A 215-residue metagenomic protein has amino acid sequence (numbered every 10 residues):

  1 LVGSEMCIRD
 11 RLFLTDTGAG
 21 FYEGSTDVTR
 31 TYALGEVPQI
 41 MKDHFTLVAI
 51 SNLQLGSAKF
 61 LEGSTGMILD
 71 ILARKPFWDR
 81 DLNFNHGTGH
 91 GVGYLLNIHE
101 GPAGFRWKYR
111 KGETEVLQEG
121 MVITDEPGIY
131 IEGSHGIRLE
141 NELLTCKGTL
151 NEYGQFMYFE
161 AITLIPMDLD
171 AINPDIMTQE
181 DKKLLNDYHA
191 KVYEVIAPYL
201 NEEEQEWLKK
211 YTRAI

Functional and structural regions predicted by a protein language model:
L1-I8: Short, small-residue-biased leader/transition segments that mark boundaries at the very start of proteins
S4, G112-E113, G133: Short, conserved secondary-structure segments in the cores of folded domains
R9, A58-G91: Gly/Pro-rich turn-and-neighbor structural signature
R9-L53, I123-C146, E152-T163: Short, acidic (Asp/Glu-rich) active-site segment that either coordinates a divalent metal cofactor
Q39-H44, A49, K147-I215: Intein/HINT protein-splicing elements and their conserved insertion hotspots or analogous self-processing inserts
I98-K111: Short, structured beta-strand/loop micro-motifs enriched in basic residues and often containing a Trp
